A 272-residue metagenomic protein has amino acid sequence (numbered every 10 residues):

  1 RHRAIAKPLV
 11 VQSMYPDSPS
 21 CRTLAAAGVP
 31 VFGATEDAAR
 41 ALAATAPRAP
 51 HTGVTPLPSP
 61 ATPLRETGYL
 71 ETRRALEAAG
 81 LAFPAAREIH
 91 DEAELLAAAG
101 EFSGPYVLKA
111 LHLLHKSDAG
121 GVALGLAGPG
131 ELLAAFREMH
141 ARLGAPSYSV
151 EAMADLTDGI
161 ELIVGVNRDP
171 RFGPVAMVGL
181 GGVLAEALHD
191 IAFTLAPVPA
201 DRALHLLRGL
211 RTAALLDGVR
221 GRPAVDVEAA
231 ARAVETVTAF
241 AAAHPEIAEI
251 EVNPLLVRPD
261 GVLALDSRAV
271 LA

Functional and structural regions predicted by a protein language model:
R1-A272: ATP-dependent carboxylate/acyl-activation modules
